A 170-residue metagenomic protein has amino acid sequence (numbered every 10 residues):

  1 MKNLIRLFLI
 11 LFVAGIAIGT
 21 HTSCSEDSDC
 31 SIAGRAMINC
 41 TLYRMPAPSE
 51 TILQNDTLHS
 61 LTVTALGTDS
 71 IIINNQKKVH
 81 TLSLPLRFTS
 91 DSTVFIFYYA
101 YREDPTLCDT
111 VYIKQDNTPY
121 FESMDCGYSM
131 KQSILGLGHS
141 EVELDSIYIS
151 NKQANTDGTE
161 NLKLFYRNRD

Functional and structural regions predicted by a protein language model:
M1-G34: Bacterial Sec-dependent N-terminal signal peptides
I5, L9, A47, V79-T81: Intrinsically disordered, low-complexity segments enriched in glycine/proline and serine/threonine
C24-I32, M37, T41, K78-D170: Extracytoplasmic cysteine-anchoring/structural motifs
D27, P48-E50, I71: Intrinsically disordered, low-complexity segments enriched in polar/charged residues with Gly/Pro, especially when
T41-Q54: Structural motif
P46, G67-D69, Y101-E103: Solvent-exposed strand-loop boundary residues in beta-sheet-rich modules
T51-S70: Extended low-complexity, serine/threonine- and proline-enriched intrinsically disordered segments
I72-K78: Short beta-strand segments within Ig-like beta-sandwich modules, predominantly Fibronectin type-III
